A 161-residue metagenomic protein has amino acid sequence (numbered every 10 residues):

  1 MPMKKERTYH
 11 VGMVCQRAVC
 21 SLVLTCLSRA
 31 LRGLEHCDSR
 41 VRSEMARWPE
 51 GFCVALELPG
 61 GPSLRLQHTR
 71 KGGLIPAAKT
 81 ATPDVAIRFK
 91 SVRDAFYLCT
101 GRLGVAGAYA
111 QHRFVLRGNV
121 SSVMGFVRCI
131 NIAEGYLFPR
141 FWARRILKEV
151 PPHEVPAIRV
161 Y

Functional and structural regions predicted by a protein language model:
M1-Y161: Feature captures hydrophobic
